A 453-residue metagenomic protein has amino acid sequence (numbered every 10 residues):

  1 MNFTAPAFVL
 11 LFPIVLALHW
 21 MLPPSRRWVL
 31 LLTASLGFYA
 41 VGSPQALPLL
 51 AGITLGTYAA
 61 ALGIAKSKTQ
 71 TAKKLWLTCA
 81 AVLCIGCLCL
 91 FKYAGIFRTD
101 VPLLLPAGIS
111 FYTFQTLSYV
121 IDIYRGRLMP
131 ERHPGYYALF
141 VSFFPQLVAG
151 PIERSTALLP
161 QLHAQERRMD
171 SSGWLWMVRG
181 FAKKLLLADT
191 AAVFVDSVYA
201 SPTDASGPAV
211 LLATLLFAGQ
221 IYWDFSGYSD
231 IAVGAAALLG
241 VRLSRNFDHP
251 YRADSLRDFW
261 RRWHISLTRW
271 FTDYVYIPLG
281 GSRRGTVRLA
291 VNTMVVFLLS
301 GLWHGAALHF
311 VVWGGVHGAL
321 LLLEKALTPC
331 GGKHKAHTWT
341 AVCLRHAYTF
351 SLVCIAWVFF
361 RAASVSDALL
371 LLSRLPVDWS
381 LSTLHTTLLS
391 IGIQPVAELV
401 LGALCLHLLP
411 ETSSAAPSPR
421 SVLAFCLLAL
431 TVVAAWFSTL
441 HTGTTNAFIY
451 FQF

Functional and structural regions predicted by a protein language model:
M1-G402, L406, P410, S414-Q452: Membrane-embedded transmembrane alpha-helical bundles that form the catalytic cores of multi-pass lipid-modifying
